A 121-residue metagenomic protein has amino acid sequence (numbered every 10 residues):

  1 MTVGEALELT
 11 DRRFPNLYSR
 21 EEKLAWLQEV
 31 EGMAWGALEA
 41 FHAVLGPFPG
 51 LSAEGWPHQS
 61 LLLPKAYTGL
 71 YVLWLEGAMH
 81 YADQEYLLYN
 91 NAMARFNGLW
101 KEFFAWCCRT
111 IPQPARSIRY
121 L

Functional and structural regions predicted by a protein language model:
M1-S60, G98-L121: Conserved short "hinge" loops at termini or chain/domain junctions
L17-Y18, A82-Y86: Charged, low-complexity interaction regions
A25, N90-A94: Short, charged, amphipathic alpha-helical segments
S60-G69: Structural motif
G69-Y81: Short, hydrophobic/amphipathic alpha-helical patches that form generic packing surfaces within helical domains
Q84, M93, K101: Charged interaction segments
